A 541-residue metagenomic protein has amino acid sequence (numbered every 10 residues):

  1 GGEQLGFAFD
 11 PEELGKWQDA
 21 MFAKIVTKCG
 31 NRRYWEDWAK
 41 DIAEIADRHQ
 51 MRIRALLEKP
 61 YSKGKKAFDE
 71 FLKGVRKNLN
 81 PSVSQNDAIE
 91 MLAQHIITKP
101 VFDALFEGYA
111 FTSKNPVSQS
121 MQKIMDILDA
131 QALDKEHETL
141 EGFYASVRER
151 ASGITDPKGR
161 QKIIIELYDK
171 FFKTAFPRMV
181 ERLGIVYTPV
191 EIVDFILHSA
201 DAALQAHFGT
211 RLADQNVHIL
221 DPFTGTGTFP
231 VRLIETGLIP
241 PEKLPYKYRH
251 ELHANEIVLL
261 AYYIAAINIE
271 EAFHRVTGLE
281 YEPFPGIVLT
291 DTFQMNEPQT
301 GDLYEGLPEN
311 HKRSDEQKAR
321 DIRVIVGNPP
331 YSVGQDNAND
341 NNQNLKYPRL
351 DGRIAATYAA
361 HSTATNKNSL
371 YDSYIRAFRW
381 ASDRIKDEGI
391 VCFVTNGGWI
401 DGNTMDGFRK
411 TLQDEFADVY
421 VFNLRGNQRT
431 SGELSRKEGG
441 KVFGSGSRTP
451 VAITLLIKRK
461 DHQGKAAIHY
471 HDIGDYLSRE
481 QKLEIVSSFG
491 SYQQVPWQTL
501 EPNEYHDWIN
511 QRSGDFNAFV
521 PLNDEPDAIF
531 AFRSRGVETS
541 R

Functional and structural regions predicted by a protein language model:
G1, V324-V326, S445-V451: Elongated alpha-helical scaffolds
G1-H137, V186-Q317, Y420-L424, V442 (+1 more regions): Charged, often flexible domain-edge or linker segments that flank or initiate folded functional domains
S82-D87, A145-I154, F176-P189, D214-L220 (+6 more regions): Glycine- and acidic
H95, A104, G108, I127 (+24 more regions): Generic, well-ordered alpha-helical scaffold segments in large soluble proteins
A110-S118, Q122-F208, D515-F516, F530 (+1 more regions): Class I S-adenosyl-L-methionine
A175-F176, E297, G334-D336, T430-G432: Short acidic/His/Gly/Ser-rich catalytic and metal-binding motifs that mark active-site loops of diverse hydrolases
T228-K247, E251, M295-F393, G398-M405 (+1 more regions): SAM-dependent methyltransferase catalytic-core segment centered on the flexible catalytic loop and adjoining short
P285, N337-N339, A364, D383-R541: Sequence-level detector for compositionally biased, low-complexity segments
